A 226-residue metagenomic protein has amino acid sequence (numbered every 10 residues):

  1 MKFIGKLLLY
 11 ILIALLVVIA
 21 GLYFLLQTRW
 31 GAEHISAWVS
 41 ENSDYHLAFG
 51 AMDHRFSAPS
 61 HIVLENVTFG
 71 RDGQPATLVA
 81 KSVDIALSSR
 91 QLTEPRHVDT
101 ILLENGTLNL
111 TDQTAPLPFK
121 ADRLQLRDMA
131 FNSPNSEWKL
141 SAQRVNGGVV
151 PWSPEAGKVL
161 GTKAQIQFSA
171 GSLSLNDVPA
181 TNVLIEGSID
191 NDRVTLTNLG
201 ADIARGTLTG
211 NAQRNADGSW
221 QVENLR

Functional and structural regions predicted by a protein language model:
M1-V17: N-terminal Sec-pathway targeting helices
I19-D112: Terminal hydrophobic membrane-targeting helix
W38, N42, L92, A121-D128 (+1 more regions): Aromatic/pi-system hotspot detector in well-structured domains
H46-A48, Q74-I85, T100-L103, P118-R123 (+3 more regions): Amphipathic hydrophobic-ligand
R55-S57, A86-L92, V150, S188-D190 (+1 more regions): Short beta-strand micro-motifs enriched in acidic
H61, N66-T68, T107, R123-A130 (+1 more regions): Small-residue helix/turn framework positions
A76-T77, L92-R96, T114-A121, A156-V159 (+1 more regions): Short, low-complexity cationic-aromatic patches
Q143, G148-G161: N-terminal glycine/threonine-rich, aromatic-flanked beta-hairpin/loop signature
